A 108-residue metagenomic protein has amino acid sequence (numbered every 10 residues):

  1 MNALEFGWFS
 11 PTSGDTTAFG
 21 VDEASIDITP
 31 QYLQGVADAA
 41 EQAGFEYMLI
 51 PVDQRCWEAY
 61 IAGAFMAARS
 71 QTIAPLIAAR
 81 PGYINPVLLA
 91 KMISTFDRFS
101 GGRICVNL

Functional and structural regions predicted by a protein language model:
M1-T72: N-terminal beta1-alpha1-beta2 module of alpha/beta enzyme domains
W8, I77, V106-L108: Structural beta-sheet core signal
E23-D27, L76-I84: The substrate-binding groove and active-site-proximal loops of carbohydrate-active enzymes, especially glycoside
M48, P75, I104-V106: Hydrophobic residues within beta-strands of alpha/beta enzymes
Q71-A74, G101: Residue-level detector of structured alpha->beta connecting loops
G82-R98: Glycine-rich anion/phosphate-binding loops
D97-N107: Hydrophobic or amphipathic alpha-helical targeting/insertion segments
